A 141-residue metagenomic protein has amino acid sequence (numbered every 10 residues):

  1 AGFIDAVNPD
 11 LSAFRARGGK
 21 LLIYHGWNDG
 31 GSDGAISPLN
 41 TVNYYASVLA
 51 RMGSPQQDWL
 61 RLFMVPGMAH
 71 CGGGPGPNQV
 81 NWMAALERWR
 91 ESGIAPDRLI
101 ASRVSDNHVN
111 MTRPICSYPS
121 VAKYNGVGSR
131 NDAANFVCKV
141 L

Functional and structural regions predicted by a protein language model:
A1-L141: C-terminal His-loop and adjacent cap/lid subdomain of alpha/beta-hydrolase
